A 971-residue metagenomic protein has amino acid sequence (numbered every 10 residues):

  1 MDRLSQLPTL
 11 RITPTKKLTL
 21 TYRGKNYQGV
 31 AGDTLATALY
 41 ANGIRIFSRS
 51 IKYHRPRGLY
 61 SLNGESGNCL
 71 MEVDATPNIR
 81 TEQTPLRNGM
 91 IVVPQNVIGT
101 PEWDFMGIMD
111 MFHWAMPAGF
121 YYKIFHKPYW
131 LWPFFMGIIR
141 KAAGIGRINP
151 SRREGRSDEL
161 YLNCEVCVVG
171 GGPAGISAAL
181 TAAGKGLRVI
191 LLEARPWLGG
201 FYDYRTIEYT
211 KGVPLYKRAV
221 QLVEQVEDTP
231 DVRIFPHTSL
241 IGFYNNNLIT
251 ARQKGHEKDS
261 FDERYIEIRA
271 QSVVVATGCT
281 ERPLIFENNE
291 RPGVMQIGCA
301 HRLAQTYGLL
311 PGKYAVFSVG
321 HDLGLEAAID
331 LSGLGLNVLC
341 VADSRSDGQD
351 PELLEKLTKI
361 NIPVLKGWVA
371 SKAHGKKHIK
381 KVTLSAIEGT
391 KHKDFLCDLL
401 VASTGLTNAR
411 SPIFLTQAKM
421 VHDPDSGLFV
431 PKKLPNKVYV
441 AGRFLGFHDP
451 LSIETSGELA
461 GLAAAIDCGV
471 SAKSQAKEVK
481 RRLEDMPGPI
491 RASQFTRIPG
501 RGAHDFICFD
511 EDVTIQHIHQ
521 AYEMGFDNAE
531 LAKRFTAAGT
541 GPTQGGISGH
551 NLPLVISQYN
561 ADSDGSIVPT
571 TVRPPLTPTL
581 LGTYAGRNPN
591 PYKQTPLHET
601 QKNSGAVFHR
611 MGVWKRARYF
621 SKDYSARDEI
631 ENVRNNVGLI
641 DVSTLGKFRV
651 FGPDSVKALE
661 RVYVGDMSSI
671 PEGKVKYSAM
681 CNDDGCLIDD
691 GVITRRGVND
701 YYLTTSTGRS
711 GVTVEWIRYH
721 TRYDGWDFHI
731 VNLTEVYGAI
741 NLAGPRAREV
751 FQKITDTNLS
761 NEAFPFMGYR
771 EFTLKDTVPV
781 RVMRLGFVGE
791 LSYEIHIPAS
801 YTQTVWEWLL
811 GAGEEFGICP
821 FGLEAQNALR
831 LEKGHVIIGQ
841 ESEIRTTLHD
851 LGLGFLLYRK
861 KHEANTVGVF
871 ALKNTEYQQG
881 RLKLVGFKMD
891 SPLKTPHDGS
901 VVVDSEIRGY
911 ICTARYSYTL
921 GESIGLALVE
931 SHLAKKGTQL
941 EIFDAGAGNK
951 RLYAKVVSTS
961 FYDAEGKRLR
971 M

Functional and structural regions predicted by a protein language model:
D2-N590, V736: Residues forming the flavin
Y22, V73, M611, D683 (+2 more regions): Structural motif
K25-Y27, N78-I79, I266-I268, K393-F395 (+5 more regions): Short beta-strand segments
L35-F47, F648, P653-I670, E749 (+1 more regions): A short, contiguous, amphipathic alpha-helix enriched in charged residues
C279, F526, R627-S643, L687-D700 (+2 more regions): Residues forming anionic-ligand binding surfaces in small-molecule and nucleic-acid pockets of primarily soluble enzymes
D425, I490-S493, D628-N635, M680-D690 (+3 more regions): Short amphipathic beta-strand starts and helix->beta connectors
A532-F535, N551, Q558-C681, C686: Acidic, proline/glycine-enriched N-terminal capping motif
H598, K602-N603, R616, G697-M971: Conserved, structured C-terminal
